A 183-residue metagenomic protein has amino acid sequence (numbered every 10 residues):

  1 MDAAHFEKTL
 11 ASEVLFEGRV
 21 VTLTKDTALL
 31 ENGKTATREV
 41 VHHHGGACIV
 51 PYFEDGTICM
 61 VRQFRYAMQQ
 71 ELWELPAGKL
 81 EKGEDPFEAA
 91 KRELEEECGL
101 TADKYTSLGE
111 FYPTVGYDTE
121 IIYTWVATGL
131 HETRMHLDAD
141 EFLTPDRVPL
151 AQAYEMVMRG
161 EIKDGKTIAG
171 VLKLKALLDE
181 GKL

Functional and structural regions predicted by a protein language model:
D2-F6, R38, A47-R92, L183: Conserved Nudix-box catalytic region and its N-terminal flanking loop in Nudix hydrolases and closely related
K8-A11, G109: Short structured motifs
A11-C48, E54: Acidic, metal-coordinating catalytic segment for phosphate/diphosphate chemistry, firing primarily on the Nudix
G18, A67, T114-Y117: Short glycine/serine/proline-enriched coil/turn segments at secondary-structure junctions
N32, F53-D55, F64, A127-E132 (+2 more regions): Short loop segments at secondary-structure junctions
A36, G45-C48, K79-G165: Unchanged
Y154-L183: Long hydrophobic alpha-helical segments typical of transmembrane helices together with their membrane-interfacial
